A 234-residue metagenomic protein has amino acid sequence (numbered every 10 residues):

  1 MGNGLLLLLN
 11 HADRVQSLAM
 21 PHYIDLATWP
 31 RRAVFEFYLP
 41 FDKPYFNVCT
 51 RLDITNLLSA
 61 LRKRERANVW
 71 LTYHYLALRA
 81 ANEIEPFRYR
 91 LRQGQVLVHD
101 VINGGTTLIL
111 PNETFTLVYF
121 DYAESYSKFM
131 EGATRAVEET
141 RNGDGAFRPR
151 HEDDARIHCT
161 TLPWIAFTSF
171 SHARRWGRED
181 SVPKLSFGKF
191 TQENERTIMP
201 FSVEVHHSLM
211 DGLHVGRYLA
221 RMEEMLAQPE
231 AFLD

Functional and structural regions predicted by a protein language model:
D13, S17-F41, H99-I109, H172: Short amphipathic alpha-helices and their capping loops
P21-I24, L39-T72, R90-G104, R156-C159 (+2 more regions): Gly/Ser/Thr-rich phosphate-binding loops and adjoining beta-strand/alpha-helix segments that form adenosine-phosphate
F46-L52, L57-R64, E113-S127, M210: Acyl-group handling in specialized metabolite and lipid biosynthesis
L57-E83, M199-Y218: Acyl activation and transfer enzymes in specialized metabolism, enriched for ANL adenylate-forming modules
N82-Y119: Hydrophobic/aromatic-rich structural module bridging two neighboring secondary-structure elements via a short loop
L110-F167: Helical lid/core segments from catalytic subdomains that handle acyl or acyl-like groups
E152-W164, P183-A220: Histidine-centered acyl-transfer/condensation active-site motif and its immediate structural neighborhood
